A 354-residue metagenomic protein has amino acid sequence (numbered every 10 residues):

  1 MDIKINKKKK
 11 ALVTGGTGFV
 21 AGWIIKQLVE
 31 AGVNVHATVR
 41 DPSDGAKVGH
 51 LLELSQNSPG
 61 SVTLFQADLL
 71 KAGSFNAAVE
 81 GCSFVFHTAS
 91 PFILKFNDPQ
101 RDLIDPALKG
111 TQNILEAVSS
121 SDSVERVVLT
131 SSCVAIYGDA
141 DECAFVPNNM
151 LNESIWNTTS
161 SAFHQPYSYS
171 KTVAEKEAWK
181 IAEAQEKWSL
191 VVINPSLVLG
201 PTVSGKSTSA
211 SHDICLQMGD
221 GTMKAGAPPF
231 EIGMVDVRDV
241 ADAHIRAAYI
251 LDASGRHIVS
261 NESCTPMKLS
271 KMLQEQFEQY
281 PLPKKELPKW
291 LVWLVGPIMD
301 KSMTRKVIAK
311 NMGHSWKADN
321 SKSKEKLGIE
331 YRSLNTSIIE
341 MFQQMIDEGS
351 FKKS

Functional and structural regions predicted by a protein language model:
I3-N34: N-terminal Rossmann NAD(P)H-binding glycine-rich loop of SDR-like oxidoreductase domains
P42-K109: NAD(P)H-binding glycine-rich loop region in Rossmannoid oxidoreductase-like domains and their noncatalytic homologs
H87, P91, F96-Y167, V191: Conserved Rossmann-fold NAD(P)-dependent oxidoreductase catalytic core, especially the SDR/UDP-sugar
F96, N157-F163, S204-V235, D239: A conserved pocket-lining segment of Rossmann-fold NAD(P)-dependent short-chain dehydrogenase/reductase
S160-L190: Active-site Tyr-X1-5-Lys
A184-W188, G200-I214, A247-H257: Glycine/proline-rich active-site loop of Rossmann-fold NAD(P)-dependent oxidoreductases
A243-K306, L334, I339-S354: Mid/C-terminal beta-alpha module of Rossmann-like enzyme folds, strongest in SDR-family dehydrogenases/epimerases
G296-G328: Conserved C-terminal active-site "lid" loop/helix of NAD(P)H-dependent oxidoreductases that clamps the redox cofactor
